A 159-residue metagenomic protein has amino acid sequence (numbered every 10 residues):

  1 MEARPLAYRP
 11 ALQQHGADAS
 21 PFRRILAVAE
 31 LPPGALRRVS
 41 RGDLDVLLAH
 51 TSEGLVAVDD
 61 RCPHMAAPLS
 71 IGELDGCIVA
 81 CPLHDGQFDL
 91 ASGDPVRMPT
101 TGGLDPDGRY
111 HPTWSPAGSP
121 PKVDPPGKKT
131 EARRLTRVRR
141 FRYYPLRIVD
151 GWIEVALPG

Functional and structural regions predicted by a protein language model:
M1-A19, V28, P32, P120-K122 (+1 more regions): A boundary/linker detector
R23-L26, L69: Local beta-strand/beta-hairpin segments that build beta-sheet-rich folds
L26-A27, L146: General structural signal for secondary-structure boundaries
A27-V28, R41: Active-site donor-binding loop signature of nucleotide-sugar glycosyltransferases
P33-A156: Rieske [2Fe-2S] iron-sulfur-binding domain
